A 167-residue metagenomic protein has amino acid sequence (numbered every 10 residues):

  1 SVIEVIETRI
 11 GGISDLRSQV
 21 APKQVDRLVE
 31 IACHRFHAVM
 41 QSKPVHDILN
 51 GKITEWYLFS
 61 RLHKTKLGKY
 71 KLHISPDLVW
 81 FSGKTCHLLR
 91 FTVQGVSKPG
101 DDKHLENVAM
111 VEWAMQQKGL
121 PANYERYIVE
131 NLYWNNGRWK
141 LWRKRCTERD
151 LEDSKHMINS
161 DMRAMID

Functional and structural regions predicted by a protein language model:
S1, G12-D15, A21, K98 (+3 more regions): Serine/threonine-rich low-complexity intrinsically disordered regions
I3-E7, G11, E152, H156-D167: Accessory terminal regions of nucleic-acid processing enzymes
V5-R90: Catalytic cores of nuclease domains that cleave nucleic-acid phosphodiester backbones
P22, D26-C33, D101-L105, E148-K155: Generic detection of long, well-ordered alpha-helical segments
A32, F36-P44, V111-G119, M162-I166: Hydrophobic, Leu/Ile/Phe/Ala-enriched alpha-helical segments that form helix-helix packing faces
E55-L151: Mg2+/Mn2+-dependent nuclease catalytic core
